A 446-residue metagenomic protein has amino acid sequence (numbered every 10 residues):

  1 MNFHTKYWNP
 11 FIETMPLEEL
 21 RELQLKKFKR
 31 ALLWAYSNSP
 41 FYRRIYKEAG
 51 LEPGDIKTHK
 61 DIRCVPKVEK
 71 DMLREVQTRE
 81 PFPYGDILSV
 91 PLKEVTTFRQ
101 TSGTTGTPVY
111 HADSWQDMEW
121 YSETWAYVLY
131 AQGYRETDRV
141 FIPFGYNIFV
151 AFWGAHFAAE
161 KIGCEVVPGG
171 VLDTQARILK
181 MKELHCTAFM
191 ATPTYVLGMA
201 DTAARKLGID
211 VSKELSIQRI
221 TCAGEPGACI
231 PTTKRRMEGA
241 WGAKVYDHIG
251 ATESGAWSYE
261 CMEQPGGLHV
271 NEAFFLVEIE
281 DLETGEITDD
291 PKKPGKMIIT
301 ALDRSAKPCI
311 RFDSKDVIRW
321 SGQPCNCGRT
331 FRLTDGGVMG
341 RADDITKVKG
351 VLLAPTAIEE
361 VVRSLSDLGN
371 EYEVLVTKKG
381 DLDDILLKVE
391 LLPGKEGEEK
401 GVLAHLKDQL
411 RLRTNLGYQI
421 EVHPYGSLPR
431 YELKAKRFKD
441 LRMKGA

Functional and structural regions predicted by a protein language model:
M1-Q100, G106-E123, Y130-A131, D381-K388 (+3 more regions): Nucleotide 5′-phosphate-binding alpha/beta core
A35, T101-T104, V140, F189 (+1 more regions): Conserved S/T- and glycine-rich ATP-binding loop of Class I adenylate-forming
W115-V128, R139-G198: AMP-binding/adenylate-forming
Y134-D138: Short helix-loop-beta connector
R139, K206-A228: Conserved helix-loop-beta element of the AMP-binding
F189, I298, D303-T414, L433: AMP-binding/adenylate-forming catalytic core of the ANL superfamily
V196-S216, R235-E238: Adenylate-forming
C222, G227-P324: Conserved AMP-binding/adenylate-forming
